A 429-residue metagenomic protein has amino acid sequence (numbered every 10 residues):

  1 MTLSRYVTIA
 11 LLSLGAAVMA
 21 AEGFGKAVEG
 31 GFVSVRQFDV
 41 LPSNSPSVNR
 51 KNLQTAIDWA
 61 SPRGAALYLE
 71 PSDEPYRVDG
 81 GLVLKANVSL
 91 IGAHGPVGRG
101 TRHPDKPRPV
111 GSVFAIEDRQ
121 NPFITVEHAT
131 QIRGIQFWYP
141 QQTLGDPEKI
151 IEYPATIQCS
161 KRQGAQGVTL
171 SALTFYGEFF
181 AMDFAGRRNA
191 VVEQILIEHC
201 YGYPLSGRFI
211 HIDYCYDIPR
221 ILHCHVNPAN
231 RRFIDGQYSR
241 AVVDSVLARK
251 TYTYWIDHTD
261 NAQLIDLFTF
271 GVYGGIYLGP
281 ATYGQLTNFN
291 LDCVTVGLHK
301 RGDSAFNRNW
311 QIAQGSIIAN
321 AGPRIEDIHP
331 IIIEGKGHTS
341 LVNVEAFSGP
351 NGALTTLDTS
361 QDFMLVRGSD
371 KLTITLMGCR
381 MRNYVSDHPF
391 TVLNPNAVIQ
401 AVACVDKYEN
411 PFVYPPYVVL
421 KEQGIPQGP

Functional and structural regions predicted by a protein language model:
M1-T8: Bacterial N-terminal signal peptides that target proteins for export
T8-A17: Bacterial N-terminal signal peptides
A20-Q54: Right-handed parallel beta-helix/beta-solenoid
G23-E29, V35, A56, A66-Y68 (+2 more regions): Non-transmembrane elongated oligomeric "stalk/shaft" segments that connect baseplates/barrels to distal
V28-E29, D58-R63, V83-L84, T125-E127 (+2 more regions): Flexible, charged surface loops at secondary-structure boundaries
S47-R50, Q54-D58, P62-Q120, Q136-P140 (+1 more regions): N-terminal extracellular ligand-recognition/capping segment immediately after the signal peptide
V97, R102-P109, R119, V126-H128 (+1 more regions): Extracellular beta-rich repeat passengers
